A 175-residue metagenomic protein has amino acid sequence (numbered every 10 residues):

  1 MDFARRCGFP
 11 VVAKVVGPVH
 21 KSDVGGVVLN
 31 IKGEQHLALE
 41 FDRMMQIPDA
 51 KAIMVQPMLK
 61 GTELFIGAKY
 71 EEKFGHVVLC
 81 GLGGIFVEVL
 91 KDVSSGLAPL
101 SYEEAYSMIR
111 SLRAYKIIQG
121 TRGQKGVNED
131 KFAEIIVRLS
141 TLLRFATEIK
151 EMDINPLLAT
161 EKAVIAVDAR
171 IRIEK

Functional and structural regions predicted by a protein language model:
M1-K175: ATP-dependent carboxylate/acyl-activation modules
